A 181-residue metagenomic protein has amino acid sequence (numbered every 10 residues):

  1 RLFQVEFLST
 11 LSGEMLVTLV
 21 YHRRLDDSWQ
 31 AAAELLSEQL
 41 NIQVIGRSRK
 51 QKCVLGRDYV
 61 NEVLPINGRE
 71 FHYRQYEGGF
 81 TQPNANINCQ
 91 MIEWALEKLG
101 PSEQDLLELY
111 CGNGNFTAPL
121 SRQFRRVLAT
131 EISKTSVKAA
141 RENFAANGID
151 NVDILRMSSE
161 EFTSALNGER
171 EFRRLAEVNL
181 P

Functional and structural regions predicted by a protein language model:
R1-L2, L11: Extended interfacial segments that mediate partner engagement and assembly in macromolecular machines
L2-F3, D58: Short amphipathic beta-strand starts and helix->beta connectors
Q4-F7, H72: Short, surface-exposed charged micro-motifs
F7-S9, G13-R24: Carbohydrate-binding surface patches
H22-P181: Rossmann-like S-adenosyl-L-methionine
